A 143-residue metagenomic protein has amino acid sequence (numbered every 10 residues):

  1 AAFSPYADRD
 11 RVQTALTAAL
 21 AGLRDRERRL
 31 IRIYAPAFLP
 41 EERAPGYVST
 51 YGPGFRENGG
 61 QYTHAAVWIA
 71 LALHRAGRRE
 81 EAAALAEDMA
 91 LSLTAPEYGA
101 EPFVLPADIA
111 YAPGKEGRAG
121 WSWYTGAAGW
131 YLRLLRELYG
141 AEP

Functional and structural regions predicted by a protein language model:
A1-P143: Acidic, mature catalytic/reactive cores of soluble proteins
